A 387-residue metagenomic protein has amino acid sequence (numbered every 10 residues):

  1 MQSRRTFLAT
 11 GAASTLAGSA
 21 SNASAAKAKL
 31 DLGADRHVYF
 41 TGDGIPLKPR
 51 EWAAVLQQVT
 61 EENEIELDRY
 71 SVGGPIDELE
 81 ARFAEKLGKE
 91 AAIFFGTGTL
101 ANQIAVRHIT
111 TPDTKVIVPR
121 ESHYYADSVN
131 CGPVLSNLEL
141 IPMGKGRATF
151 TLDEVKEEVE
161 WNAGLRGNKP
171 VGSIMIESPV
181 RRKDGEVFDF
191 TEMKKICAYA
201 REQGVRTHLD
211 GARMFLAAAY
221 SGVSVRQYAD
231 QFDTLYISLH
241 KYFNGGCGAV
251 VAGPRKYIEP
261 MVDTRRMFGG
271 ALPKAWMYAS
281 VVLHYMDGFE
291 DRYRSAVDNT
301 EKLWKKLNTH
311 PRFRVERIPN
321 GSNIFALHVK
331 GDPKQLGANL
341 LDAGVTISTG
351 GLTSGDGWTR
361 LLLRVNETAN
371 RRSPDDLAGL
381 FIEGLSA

Functional and structural regions predicted by a protein language model:
M1-T15: N-terminal secretory signal peptides and thylakoid transit peptides that target proteins across membranes
S24-A54: N-terminal amphipathic/basic leader segments beginning at the initiator methionine
P49-T97, R120-E121, Y125, P133: Conserved N-terminal alpha-helix of the aminotransferase class I/II PLP-enzyme fold
E90-V116, Y125-N130: Conserved beta-loop-alpha segment that forms the PLP phosphate-binding cup at the N-terminus of a helix
P112, N308, R312-S386: Conserved C-terminal alpha-helix-loop-beta "cap" of PLP-dependent enzymes that closes/shapes the active-site mouth
N137-P179, V187-E192, R371: PLP-dependent aminotransferase-class I/II
M175-R182, V187, S224-V225, D230-P311 (+2 more regions): Active-site C-terminal subdomain of aminotransferase-like
V187-A218: Catalytic PLP-binding core of fold-type I/II PLP enzymes
